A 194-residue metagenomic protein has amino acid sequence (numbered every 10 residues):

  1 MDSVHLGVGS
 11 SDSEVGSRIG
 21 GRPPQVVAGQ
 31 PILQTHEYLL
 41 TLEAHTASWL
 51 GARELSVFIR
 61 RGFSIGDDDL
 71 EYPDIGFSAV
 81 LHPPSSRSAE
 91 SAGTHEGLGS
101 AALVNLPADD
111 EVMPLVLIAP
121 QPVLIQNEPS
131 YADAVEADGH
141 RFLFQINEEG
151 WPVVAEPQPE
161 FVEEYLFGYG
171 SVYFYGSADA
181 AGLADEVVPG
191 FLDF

Functional and structural regions predicted by a protein language model:
M1-F194: Preference for intrinsically disordered or flexible, low-complexity segments and adjacent hinge/connector residues
